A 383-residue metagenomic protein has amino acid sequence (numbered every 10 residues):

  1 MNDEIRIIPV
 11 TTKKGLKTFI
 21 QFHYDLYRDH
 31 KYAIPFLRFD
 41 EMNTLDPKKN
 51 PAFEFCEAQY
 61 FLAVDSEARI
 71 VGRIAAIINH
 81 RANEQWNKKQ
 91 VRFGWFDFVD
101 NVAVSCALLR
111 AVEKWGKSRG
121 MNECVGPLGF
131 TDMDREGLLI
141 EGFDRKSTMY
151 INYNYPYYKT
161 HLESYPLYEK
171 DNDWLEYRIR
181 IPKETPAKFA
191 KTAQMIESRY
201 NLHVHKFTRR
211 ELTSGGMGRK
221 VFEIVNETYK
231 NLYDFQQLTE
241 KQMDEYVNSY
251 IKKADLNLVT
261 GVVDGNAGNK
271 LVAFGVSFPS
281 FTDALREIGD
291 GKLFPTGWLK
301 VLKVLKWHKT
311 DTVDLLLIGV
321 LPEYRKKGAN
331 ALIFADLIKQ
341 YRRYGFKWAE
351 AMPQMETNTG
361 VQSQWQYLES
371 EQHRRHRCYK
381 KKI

Functional and structural regions predicted by a protein language model:
M1-Y32: Generic start-of-chain signal for non-secretory N-termini
N2-I5, N152-L232: Acyltransferase donor/substrate-recognition loop-hinge adjacent to the catalytic core
P9, R145-M149, F207: Acyl-group handling in specialized metabolite and lipid biosynthesis
H23-S66, I74-E84, K206-I318: A conserved beta-strand-loop-helix scaffold within acyl/acetyltransferase catalytic domains
I70, H80-N83, D132-D134, E184 (+4 more regions): Flexible loop/turn segments at secondary-structure boundaries
N83-L167, G289-Y367: Acyl-donor binding region in acyl/amide transferases
Y367-C378: A structural motif corresponding to the C-terminal lobe/cap of the Radical SAM core domain
